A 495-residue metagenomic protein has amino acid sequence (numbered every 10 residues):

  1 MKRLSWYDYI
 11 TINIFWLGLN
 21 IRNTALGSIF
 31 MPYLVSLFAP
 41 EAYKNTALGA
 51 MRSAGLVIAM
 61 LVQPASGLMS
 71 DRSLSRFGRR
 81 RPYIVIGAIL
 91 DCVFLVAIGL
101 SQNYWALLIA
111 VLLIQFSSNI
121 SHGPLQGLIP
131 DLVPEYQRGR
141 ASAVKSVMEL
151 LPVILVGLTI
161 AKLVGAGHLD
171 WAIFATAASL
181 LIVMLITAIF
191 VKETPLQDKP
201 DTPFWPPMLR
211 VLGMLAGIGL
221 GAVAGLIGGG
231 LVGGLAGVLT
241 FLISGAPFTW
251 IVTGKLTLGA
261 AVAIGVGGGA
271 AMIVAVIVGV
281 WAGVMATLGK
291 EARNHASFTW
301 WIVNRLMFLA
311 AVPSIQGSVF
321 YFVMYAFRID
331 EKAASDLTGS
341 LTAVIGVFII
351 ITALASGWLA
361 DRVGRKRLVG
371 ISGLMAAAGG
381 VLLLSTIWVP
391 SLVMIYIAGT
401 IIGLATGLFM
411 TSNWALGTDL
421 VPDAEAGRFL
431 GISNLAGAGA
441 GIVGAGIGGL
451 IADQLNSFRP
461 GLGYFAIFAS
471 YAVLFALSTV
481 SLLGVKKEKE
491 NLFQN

Functional and structural regions predicted by a protein language model:
M1-L56, T299-I329: Helix-loop boundary and gating motifs at the non-cytosolic
M1-S5, Q102-W105, I120-S121, L125-Q126 (+2 more regions): Intracellular loop-helix junctions on the cytosolic face of multi-pass helical membrane proteins
M31, I120-V133, L408-P422: Intracellular juxtamembrane helix-capping segments at the cytosolic ends of symmetry-related transmembrane helices
A42-A54, A246-V266, I329-G346, F465: Loop-to-transmembrane helix entry
V62-F77, T352-R365, A452: Helix-to-loop junctions at the C-terminal end of transmembrane segments in multipass secondary transporters
R72-G87, R362-L374: Cytoplasmic membrane-interface "Motif A"-like loop-to-helix N-cap segments of 12-TM Major Facilitator Superfamily
V85-Q102, L374-P390: C-terminal ends and interior cores of transmembrane alpha-helices in multi-pass membrane transporters/permeases
R367-M410: C-terminal transmembrane helical hairpin of 12-TM major facilitator-type secondary transporters
